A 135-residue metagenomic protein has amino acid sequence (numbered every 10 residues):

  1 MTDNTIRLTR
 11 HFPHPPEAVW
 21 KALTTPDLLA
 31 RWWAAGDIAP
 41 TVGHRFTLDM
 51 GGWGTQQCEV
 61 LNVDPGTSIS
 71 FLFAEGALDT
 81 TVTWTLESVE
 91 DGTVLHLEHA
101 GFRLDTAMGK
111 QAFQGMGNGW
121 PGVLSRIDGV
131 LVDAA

Functional and structural regions predicted by a protein language model:
M1-D37: Hydrophobic ligand-binding cavity/cleft-lining segments
D3, P16, G43, D64-G66 (+2 more regions): Residue-level signal for tight coil/turn positions that link beta-strands
D3-T9, R45, T55, S68 (+2 more regions): Intrinsic-disorder/low-complexity, polar/charged segments enriched in Ser/Thr/Lys/Arg/Asp/Glu/Gln
R10, C58-N62, T81-S88: Hydrophobic/aromatic beta-strand elements that line small-molecule binding cavities or substrate pockets in beta-rich
V19, L29, F46, V60 (+4 more regions): Hydrophobic pocket/interface hotspot
R31-A34, I38-E75: Glycine-rich portal/gate segments that line the openings of hydrophobic small-molecule binding cavities
G76-G122: Beta-strand/loop substructures that line and gate deep hydrophobic ligand-binding cavities in soluble
G129-A135: Short, highly charged C-terminal tails/helix-capping segments
